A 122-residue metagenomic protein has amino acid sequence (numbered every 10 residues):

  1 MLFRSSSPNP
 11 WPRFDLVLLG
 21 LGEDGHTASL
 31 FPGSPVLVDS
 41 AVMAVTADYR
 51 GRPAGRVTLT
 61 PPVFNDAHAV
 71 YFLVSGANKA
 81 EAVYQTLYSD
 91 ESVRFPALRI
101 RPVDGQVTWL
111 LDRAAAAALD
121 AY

Functional and structural regions predicted by a protein language model:
F3-Y122: Conserved phosphate- and dinucleotide-binding cores of soluble alpha/beta proteins, encompassing both enzyme active
